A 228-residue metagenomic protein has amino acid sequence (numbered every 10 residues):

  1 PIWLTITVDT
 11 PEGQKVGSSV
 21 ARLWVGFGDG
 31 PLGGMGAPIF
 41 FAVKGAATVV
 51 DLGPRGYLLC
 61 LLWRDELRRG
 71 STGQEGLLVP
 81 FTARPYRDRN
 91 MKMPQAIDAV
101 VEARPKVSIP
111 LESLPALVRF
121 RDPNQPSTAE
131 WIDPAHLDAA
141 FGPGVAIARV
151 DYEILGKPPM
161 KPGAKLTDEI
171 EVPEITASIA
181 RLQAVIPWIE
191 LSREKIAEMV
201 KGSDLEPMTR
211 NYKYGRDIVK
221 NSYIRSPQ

Functional and structural regions predicted by a protein language model:
P1-P11: Alpha-helical transmembrane signal-anchor/signal-peptide segments
E12-G144: Structured domain cores in non-transmembrane regions
I109-Q228: Extracytoplasmic/periplasmic C-terminal soluble domains
